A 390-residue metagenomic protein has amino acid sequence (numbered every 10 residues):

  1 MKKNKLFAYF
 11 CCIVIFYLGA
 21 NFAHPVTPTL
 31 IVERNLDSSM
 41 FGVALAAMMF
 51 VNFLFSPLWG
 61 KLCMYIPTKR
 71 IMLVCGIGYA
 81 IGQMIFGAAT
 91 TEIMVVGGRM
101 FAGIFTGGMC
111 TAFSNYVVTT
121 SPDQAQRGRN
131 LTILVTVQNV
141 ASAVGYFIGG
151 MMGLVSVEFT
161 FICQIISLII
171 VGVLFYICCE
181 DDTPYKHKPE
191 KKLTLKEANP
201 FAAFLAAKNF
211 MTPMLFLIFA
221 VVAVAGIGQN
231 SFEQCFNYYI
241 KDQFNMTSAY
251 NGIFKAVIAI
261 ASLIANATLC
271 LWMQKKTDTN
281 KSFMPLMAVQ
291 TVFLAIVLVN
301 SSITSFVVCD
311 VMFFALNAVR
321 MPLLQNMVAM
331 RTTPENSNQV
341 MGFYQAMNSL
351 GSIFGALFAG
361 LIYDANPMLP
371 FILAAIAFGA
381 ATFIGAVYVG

Functional and structural regions predicted by a protein language model:
M1-K3, D181-I218: Juxtamembrane intracellular "pre-TM" segments in multi-pass secondary transporters
K2-M49, M214-V221, G226-F244, N251-F254: Helix-loop boundary and gating motifs at the non-cytosolic
M49-P57, S142-A143, A259-A267, S352-I353: Residue-level signature of mid-helix packing/kink "hotspots" within the transmembrane helices of 12-pass Major
F55-P67, G153, A265-D278, Y363: Helix-to-loop junctions at the C-terminal end of transmembrane segments in multipass secondary transporters
R70-I85, K281-I296: Structural signature of the two symmetry-related core transmembrane helices
G82, I93-A102, T304-M312: Paired small-residue
G98-V140: Cytoplasmic helix-loop-helix junction between adjacent transmembrane helices in 12-TM secondary transporters
P334-D364: A late C-terminal transmembrane helix in Major Facilitator Superfamily
